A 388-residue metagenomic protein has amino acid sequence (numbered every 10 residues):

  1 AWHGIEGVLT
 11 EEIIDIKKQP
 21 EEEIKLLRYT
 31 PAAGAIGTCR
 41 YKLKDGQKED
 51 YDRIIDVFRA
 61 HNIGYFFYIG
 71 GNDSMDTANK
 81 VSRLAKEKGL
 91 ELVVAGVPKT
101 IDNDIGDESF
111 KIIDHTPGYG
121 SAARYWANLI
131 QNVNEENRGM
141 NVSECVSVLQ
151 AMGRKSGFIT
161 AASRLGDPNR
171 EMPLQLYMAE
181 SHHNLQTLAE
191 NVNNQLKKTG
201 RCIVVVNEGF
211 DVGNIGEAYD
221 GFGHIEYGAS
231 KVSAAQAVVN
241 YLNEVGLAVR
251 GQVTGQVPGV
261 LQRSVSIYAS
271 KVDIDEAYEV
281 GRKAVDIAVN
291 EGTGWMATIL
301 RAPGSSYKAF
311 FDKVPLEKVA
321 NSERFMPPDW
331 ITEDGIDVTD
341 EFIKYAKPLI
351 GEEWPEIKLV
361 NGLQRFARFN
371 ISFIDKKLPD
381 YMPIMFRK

Functional and structural regions predicted by a protein language model:
A1-G7, R40-Y41, G71-N72, V97-G106 (+4 more regions): Short, ordered loop/turn segments at secondary-structure junctions
A1-K17, N141-S147: A short, flexible N-terminal coil/short beta segment enriched in small residues
G7-D15, Q47-E49, D76-S82, I105-F110 (+5 more regions): Short acidic, glycine/serine/threonine-rich loops at helix termini
V8-G64, D73, I113-P117, R124 (+1 more regions): Glycine-rich oxoanion-binding loops at beta->alpha junctions
R28-Y41, T100-D114, S143-C145, D220-G221: Gly-rich Lys/Arg/Thr-decorated short loops/hinges at beta-loop-alpha junctions or inter-strand turns that position
V57, Y68-G70, D76-E91, A95 (+1 more regions): Accessory alpha-helical/coil subdomains and C-terminal extensions that flank or cap enzyme catalytic cores
E217-K388: C-terminal non-catalytic interaction/assembly regions of soluble proteins
